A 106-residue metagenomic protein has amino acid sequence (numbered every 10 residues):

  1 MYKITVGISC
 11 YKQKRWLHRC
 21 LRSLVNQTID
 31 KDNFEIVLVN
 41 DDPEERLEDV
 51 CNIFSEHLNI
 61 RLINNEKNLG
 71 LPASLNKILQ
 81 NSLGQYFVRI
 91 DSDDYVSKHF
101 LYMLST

Functional and structural regions predicted by a protein language model:
Y2-T5, E35: Cell-envelope/extracellular polymer assembly enzymes that use nucleotide-activated donors
I8-C10, N40: Short beta-strand/turn micro-motifs composed of small residues that flank or help shape donor/cofactor-binding pockets
Q13-N26: Short, well-formed alpha-helical segments that are part of the catalytic scaffolds of diverse glycosyltransferases
V25-I63: Acidic donor-binding segment of Leloir-type glycosyltransferases
D41, I90-S92: Active-site acidic Asp-centered loop
N65-S82: Glycine-rich, basic loop-to-helix element that forms the pyrophosphate-binding segment of sugar-nucleotide handling
F87: Short aromatic/hydrophobic "clamp" motif used to bind/position activated sugar donors
D94-T106: Acidic donor-binding/catalytic loop of UDP-sugar-dependent glycosyltransferases, especially processive GT2
